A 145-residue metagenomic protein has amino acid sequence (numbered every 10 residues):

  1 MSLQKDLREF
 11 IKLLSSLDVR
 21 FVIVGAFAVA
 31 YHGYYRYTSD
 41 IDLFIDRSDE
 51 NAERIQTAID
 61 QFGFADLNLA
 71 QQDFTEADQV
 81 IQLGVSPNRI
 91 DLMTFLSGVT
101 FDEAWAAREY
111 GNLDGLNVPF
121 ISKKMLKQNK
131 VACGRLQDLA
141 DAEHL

Functional and structural regions predicted by a protein language model:
M1-L145: Compositionally biased terminal segments of proteins
